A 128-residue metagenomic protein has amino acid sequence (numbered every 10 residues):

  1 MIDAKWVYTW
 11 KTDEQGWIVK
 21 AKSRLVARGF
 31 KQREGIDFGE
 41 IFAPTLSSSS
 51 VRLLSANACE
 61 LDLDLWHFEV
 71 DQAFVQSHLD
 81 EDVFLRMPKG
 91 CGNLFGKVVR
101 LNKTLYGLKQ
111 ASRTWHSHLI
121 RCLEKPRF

Functional and structural regions predicted by a protein language model:
M1-F128: Long, low-complexity, charge-biased intrinsically disordered regions
